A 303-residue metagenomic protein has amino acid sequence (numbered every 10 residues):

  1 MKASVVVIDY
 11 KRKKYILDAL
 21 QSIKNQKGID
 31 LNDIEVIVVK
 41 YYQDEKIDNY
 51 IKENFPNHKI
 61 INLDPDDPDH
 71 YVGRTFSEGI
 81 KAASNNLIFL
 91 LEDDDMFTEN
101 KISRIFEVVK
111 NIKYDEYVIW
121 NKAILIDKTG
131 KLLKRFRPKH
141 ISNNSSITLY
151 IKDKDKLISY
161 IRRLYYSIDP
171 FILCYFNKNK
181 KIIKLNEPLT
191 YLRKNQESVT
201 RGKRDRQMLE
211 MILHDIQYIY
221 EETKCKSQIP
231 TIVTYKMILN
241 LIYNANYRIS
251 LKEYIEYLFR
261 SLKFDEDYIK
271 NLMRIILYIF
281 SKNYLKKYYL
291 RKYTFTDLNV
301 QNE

Functional and structural regions predicted by a protein language model:
K2-S4, E35, F171: Cell-envelope/extracellular polymer assembly enzymes that use nucleotide-activated donors
R12-N25: Short, well-formed alpha-helical segments that are part of the catalytic scaffolds of diverse glycosyltransferases
K24-D64: Acidic donor-binding segment of Leloir-type glycosyltransferases
D66-A83: Glycine-rich, basic loop-to-helix element that forms the pyrophosphate-binding segment of sugar-nucleotide handling
I88: Short aromatic/hydrophobic "clamp" motif used to bind/position activated sugar donors
I102-L133: Conserved donor NDP-sugar-binding/catalytic core segment of glycosyltransferases
K131-R206: Conserved nucleotide-sugar donor-binding catalytic segment
L192-N195, R201-Q228, S250-S261: Catalytic core of nucleotide-sugar-dependent glycosyltransferases
